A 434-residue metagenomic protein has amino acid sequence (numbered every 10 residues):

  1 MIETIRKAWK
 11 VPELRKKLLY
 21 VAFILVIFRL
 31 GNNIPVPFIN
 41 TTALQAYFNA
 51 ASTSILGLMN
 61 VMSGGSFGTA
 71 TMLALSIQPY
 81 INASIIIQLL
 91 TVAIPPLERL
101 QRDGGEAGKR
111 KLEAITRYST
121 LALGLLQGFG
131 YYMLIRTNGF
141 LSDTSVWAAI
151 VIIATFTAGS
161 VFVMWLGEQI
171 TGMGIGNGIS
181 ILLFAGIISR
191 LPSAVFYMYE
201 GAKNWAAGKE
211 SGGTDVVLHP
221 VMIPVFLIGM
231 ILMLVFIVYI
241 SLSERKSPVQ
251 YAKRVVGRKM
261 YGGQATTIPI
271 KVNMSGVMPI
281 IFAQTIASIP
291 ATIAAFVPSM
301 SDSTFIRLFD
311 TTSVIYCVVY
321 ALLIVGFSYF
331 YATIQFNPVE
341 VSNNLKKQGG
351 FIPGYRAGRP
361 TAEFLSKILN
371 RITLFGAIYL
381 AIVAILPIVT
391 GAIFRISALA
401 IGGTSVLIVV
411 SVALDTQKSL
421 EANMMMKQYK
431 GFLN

Functional and structural regions predicted by a protein language model:
M1-N434: N-terminal cationic and glycine-rich segments that engage phosphates or anionic surfaces
